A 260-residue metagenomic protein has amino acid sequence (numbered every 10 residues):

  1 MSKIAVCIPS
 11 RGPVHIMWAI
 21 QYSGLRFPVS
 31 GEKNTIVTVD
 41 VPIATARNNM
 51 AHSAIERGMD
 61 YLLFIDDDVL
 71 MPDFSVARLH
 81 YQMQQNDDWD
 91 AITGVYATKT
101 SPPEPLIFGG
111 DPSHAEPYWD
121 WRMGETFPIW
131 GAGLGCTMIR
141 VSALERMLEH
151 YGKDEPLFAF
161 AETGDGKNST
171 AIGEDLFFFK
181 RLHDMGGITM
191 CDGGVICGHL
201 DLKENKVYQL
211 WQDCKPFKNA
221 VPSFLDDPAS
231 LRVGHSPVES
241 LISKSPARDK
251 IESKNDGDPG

Functional and structural regions predicted by a protein language model:
M1-V41, T45: N-proximal low-complexity "stem/linker" segments adjacent to membrane-targeting elements
S2, Y151-G260: C-terminal catalytic/acceptor-binding lobe
I8-P9, L25, D40, H80-Q85 (+3 more regions): Polar low-complexity intrinsically disordered regions
N49-Y61: Active-site nucleotide-sugar/metal-binding loop of Leloir-type enzymes
A51, P72-A161: Conserved catalytic core of nucleotide-sugar-dependent glycosyltransferases
A54, M83, L182: Hydrophobic pocket-lining residues that define ligand/cofactor binding sites across diverse proteins
M59-L70: Short beta-strand-to-loop acidic/aromatic patch adjacent to the donor-nucleotide binding site
Y61, W89-A91, T189: Short, Asp-centered acidic motifs that coordinate Mg2+ and/or phosphate in catalytic or ligand-binding sites
